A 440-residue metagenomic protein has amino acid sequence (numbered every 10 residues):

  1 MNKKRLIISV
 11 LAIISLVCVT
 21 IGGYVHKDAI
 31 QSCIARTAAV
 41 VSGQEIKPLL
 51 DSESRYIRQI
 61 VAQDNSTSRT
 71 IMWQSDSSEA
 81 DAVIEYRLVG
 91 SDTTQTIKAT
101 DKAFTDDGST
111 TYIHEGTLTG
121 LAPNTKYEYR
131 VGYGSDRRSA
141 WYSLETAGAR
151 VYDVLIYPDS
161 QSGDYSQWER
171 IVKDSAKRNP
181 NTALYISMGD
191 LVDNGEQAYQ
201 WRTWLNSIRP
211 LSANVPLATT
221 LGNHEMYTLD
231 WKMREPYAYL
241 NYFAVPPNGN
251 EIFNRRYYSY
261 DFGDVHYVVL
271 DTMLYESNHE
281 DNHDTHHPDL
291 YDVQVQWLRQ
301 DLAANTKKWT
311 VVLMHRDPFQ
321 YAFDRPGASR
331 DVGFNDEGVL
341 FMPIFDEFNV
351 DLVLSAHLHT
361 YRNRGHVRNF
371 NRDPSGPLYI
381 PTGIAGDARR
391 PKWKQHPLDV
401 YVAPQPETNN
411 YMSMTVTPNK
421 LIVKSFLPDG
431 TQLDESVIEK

Functional and structural regions predicted by a protein language model:
N2-I156, K177, T310, E407-T408 (+1 more regions): Acidic, histidine-bearing metal-coordination/catalytic regions of metal-dependent phosphoesterases
D92-I113, V154-R170, G195, P247 (+3 more regions): Acidic/histidine-rich helix-loop elements that form or flank divalent-metal/phosphate-binding sites at the catalytic
T117-L118, K126-S143, Q200-T306, S329-V332 (+3 more regions): Extended active-site neighborhood of metal-dependent phosphoesterases/phosphodiesterases
Y133, T272, L313-D317, H357-L358 (+1 more regions): Short, well-ordered beta-to-alpha junction loops that form the rim of enzyme active sites and present histidine/acidic
R137-M188, D193-N194: An acidic-aromatic substrate-binding cleft motif
V151-P158, Q294-N335, A385-G386, V437: Mobile, glycine- and charge-enriched loop segments and immediately flanking short secondary-structure elements within
I156-P158, L184-G189, P216-N223, V311-H315 (+2 more regions): Active-site neighborhood of phospho(di)ester-bond hydrolases with catalytic His/Asp-centered motifs
S162-S166, D193-Q197, L221-W231, Y275-H279 (+3 more regions): Active-site environment of divalent metal-dependent phosphoester hydrolases
